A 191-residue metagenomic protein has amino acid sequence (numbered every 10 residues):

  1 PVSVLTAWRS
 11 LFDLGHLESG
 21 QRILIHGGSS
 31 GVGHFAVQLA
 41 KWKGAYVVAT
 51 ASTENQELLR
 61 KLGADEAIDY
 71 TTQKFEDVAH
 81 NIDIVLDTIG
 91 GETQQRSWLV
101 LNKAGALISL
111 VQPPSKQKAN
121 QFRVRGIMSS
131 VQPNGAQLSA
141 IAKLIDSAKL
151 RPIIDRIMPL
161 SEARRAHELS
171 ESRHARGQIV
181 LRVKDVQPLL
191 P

Functional and structural regions predicted by a protein language model:
P1-P191: Terminal helix/beta-alpha structural elements that buttress the NAD(P)+-binding lobe
